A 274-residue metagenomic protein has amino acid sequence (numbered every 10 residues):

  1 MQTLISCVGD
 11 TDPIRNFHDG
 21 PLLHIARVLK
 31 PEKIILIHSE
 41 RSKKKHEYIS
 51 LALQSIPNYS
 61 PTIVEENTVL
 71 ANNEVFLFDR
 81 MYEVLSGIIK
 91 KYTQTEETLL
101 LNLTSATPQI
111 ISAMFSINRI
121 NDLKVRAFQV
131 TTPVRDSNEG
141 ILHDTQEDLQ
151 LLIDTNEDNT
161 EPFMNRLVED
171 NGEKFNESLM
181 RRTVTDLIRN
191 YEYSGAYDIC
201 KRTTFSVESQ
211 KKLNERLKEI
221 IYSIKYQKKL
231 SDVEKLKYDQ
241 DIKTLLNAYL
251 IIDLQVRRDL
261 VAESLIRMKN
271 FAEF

Functional and structural regions predicted by a protein language model:
M1-T98, Q109-F274: Long, low-complexity, Lys/Arg-enriched
T98-T104: Short glycine-rich phosphate-binding loop at a beta-alpha junction
